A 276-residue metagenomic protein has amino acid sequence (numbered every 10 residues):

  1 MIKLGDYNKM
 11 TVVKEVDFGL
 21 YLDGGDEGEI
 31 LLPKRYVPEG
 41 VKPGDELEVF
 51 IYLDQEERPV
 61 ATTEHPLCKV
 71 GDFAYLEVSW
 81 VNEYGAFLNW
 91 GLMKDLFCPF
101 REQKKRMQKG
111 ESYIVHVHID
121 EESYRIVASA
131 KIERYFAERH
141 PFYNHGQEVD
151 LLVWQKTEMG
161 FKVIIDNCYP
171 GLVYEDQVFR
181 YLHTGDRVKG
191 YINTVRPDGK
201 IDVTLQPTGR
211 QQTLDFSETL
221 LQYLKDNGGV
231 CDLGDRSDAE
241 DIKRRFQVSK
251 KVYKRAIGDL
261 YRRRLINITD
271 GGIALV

Functional and structural regions predicted by a protein language model:
M1-V276: Single-stranded RNA-binding regions, centering on S1/OB-family and related RNA-binding modules
